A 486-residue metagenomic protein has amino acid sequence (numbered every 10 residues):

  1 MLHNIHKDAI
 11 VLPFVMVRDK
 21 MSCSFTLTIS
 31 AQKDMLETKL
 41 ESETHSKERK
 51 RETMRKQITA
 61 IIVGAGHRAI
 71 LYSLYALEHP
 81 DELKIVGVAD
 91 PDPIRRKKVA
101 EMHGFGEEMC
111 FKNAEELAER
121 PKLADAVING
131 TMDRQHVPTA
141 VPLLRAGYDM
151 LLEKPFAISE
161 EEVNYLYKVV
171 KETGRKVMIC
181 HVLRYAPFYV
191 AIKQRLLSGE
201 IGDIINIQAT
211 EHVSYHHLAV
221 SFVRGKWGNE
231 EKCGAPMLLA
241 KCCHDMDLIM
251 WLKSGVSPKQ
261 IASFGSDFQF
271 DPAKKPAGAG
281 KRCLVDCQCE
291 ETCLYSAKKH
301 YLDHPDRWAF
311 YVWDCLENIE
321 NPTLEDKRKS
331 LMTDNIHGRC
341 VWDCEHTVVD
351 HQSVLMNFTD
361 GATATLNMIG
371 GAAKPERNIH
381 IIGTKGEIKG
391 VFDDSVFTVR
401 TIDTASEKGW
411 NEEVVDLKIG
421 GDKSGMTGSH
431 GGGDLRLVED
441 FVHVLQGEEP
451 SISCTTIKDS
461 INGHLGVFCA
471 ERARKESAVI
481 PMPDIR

Functional and structural regions predicted by a protein language model:
H3, I10, K20, S24-T28 (+2 more regions): Short, positively charged and aromatic/hydrophobic N-terminal segments
K50-F105, I249: N-terminal Rossmann-like dinucleotide-binding module
G66, E108-V169: Beta-loop-alpha module in the N-terminal Rossmann-like domain of NAD(P)-dependent dehydrogenases, especially those
Y165-V182, D203-N206: Rossmann-fold dehydrogenase core element
L183-R339, S477: Predominantly a Rossmann-like dinucleotide-binding segment in NAD(P)-dependent oxidoreductases
V348-R486: C-terminal helical cap and adjacent loop that interface with cofactors, partners, or active-site loops
